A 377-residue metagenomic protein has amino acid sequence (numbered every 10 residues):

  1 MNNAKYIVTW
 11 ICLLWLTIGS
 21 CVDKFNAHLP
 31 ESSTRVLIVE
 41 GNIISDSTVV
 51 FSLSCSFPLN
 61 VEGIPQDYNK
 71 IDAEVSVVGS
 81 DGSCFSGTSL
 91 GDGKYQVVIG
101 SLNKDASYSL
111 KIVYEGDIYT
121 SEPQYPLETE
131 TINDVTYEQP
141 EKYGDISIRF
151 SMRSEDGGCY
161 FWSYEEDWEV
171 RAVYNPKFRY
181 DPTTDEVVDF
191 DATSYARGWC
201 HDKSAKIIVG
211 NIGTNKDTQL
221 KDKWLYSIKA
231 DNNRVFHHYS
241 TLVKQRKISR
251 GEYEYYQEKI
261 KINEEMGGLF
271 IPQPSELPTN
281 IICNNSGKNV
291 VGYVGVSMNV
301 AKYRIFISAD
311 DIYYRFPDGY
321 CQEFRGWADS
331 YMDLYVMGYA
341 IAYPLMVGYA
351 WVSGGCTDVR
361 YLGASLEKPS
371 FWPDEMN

Functional and structural regions predicted by a protein language model:
M1-V8: Bacterial N-terminal signal peptides that target proteins for export
I11-W15: Alpha-helical transmembrane segments
T17-S20: C-terminal motif of bacterial Sec signal peptides marking the signal peptidase cleavage site
V22-N377: A sequence/structural signal for flexible, mid-protein segments enriched in small/helix-disrupting residues
